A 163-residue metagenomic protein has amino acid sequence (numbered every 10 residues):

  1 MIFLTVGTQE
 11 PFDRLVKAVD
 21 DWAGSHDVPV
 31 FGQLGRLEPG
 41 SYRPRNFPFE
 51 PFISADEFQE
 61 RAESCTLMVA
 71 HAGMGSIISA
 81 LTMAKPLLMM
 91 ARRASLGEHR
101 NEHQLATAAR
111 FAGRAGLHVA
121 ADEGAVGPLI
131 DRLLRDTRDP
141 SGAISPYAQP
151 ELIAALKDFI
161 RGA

Functional and structural regions predicted by a protein language model:
M1-A163: Nucleotide-activated sugar donor-binding and catalytic core shared by glycosyltransferases and related lipid-linked
